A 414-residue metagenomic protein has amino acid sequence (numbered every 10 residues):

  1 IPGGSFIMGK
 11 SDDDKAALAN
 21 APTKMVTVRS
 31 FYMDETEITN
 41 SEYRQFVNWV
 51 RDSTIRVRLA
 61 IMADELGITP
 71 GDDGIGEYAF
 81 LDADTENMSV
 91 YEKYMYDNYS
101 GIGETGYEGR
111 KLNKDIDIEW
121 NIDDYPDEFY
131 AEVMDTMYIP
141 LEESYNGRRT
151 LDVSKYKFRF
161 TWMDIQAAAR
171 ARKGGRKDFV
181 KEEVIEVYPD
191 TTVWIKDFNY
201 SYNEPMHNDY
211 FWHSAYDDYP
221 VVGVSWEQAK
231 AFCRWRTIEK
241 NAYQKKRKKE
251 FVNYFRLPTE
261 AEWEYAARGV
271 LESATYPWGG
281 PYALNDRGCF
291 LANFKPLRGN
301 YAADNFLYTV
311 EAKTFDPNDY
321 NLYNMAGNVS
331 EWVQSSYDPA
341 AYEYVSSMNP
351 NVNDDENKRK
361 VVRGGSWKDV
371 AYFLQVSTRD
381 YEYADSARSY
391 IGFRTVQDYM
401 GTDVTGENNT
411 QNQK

Functional and structural regions predicted by a protein language model:
I1-I68, D72-I75, A83-H213, D217-K230 (+2 more regions): A short glycine-rich, aromatic-capped structural motif
I7, D12, D117-E119, E128 (+3 more regions): Functional-site microenvironments in short loops/helix caps that host divalent-cation chemistry
K15, L374-Y383: Small-residue (glycine/proline)-centered packing/hinge motifs flanked by hydrophobic/aromatic residues
I61-M62, W367, Y383: Extracellular/lumenal mature domains of secreted and surface-exposed proteins
D304, A387-S389: A short catalytic or substrate-binding loop motif that flags glycine-/basic-rich loops and adjacent residues that bind
P350-D354, D380-A387: Short proline/glycine-enriched turn/loop segments at secondary-structure junctions
S389-T405: Short, structured beta-strand segments at or near domain termini in extracellular proteins/domains
